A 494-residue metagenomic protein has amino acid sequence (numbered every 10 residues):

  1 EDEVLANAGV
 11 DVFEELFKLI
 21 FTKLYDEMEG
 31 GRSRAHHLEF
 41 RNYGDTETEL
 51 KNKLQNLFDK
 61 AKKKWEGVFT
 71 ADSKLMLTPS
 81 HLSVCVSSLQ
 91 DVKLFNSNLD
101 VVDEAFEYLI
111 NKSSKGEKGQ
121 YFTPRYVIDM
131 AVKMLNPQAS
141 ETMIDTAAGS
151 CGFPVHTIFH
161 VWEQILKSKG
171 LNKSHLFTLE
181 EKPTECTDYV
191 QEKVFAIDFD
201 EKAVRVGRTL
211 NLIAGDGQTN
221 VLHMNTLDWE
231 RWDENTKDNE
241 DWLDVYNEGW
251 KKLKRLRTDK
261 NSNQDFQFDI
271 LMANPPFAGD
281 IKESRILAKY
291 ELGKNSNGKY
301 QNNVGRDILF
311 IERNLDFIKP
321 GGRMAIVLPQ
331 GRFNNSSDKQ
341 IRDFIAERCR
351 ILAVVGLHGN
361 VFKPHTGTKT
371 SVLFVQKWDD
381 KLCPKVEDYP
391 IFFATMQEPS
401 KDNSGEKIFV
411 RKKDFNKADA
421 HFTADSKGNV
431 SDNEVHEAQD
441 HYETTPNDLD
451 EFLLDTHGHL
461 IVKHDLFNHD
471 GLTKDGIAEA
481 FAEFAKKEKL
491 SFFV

Functional and structural regions predicted by a protein language model:
E1-V4, W229, N235-D238, W242-V494: A conserved structural/catalytic subdomain of Rossmann-like adenosyl-cofactor enzymes
D2, E15-E27, R208-I213, E312: Short, hydrophobic/amphipathic alpha-helical patches that form generic packing surfaces within helical domains
E3-L16, F95-D100, N302-N303: Structural motif
L5, V132-N136, L315: Generic structural signal for well-ordered alpha-helical scaffold segments
L16-F17, F21-K112: Long recognition/docking surfaces used for binding and targeting
K23, E27, V92, Y108 (+8 more regions): Conserved, well-folded catalytic cores of nucleic-acid-processing and energy-transducing macromolecular machines
V101-Y126, V132-M134: Class I SAM-dependent transferase core
Q120-W250, F266, I270, A278 (+3 more regions): Conserved S-adenosyl-L-methionine
